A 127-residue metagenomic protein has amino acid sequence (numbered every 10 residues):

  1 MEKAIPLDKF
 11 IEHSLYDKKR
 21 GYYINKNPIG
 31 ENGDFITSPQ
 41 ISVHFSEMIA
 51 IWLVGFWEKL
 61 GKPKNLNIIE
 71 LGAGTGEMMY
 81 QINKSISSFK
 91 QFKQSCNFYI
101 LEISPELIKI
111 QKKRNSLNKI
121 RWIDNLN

Functional and structural regions predicted by a protein language model:
M1-L71, T75-I120, D124-N125: Rossmann-like AdoMet
